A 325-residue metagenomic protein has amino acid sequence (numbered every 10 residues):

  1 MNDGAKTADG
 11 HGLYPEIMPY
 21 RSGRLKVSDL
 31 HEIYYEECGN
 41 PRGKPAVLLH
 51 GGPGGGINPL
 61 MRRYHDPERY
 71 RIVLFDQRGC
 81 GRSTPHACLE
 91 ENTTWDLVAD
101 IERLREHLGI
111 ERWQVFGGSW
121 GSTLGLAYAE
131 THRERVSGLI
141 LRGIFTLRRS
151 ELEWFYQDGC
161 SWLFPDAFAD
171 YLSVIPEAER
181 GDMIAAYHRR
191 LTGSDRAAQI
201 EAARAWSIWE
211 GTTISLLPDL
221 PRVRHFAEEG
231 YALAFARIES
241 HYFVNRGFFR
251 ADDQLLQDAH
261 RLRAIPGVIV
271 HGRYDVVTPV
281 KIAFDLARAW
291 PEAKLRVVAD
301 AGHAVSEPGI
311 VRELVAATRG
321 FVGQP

Functional and structural regions predicted by a protein language model:
G10-I33, E239: N-terminal cap/lid segment of alpha/beta-hydrolase-fold proteins
V27-P85: Conserved HGGG/HGGXW glycine-rich cap/lid loop of the alpha/beta-hydrolase fold
W95-W113: Conserved acidic catalytic loop of the alpha/beta-hydrolase fold
E111-S150: Conserved hydrolase catalytic core segment
V136-Y187: A catalytic-pocket lid/entrance helix-loop region that shapes and gates access to the active site across common
L262-R263, I269-H271: Short beta-strand/loop motif that positions the catalytic acidic residue of the alpha/beta-hydrolase fold
V276-I282: Conserved alpha/beta-hydrolase "acid-adjacent" motif
A293-P325: Catalytic active-site module of serine/aspartate enzymes centered on a nucleophile-bearing elbow/loop
